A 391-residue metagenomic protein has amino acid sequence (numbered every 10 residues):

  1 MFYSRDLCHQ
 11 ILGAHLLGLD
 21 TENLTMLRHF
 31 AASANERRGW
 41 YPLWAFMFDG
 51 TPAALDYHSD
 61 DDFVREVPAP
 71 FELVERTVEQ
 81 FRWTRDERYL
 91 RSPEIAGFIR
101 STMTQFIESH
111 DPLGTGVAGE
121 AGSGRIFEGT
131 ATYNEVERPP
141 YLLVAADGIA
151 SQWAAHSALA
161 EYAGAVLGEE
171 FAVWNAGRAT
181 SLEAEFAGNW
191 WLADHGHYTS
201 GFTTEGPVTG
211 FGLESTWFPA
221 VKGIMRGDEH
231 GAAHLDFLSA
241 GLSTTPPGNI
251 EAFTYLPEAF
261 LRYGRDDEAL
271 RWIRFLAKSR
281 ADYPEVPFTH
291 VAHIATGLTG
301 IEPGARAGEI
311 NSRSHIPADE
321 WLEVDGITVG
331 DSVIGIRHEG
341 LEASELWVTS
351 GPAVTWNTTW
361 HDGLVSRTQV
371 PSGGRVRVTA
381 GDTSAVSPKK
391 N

Functional and structural regions predicted by a protein language model:
M1, E36-H58, E108-R138, A187-G206 (+2 more regions): Glycine- and aromatic-rich loop/turn segments at beta-sheet edges
Y3-N35, P93, G97-T104, L143-A165 (+4 more regions): Active-site core of glycosidic bond-cleaving carbohydrate-active enzymes
L7, P93-E94, E137, H195 (+5 more regions): Solvent-exposed, flexible loop/coil residues
A45-E72, V78-E79, E87, T104-G177 (+2 more regions): The feature captures the catalytic groove of carbohydrate-active enzymes
E75-R100: Acidic/aromatic-lined carbohydrate-recognition and catalytic surfaces of CAZymes acting on diverse glycans
F127-E137, H197, F218-P219, F237 (+4 more regions): Generic structural signal for residues positioned in beta-strands
D266-N391: Non-catalytic C-terminal accessory modules of carbohydrate-active enzymes
